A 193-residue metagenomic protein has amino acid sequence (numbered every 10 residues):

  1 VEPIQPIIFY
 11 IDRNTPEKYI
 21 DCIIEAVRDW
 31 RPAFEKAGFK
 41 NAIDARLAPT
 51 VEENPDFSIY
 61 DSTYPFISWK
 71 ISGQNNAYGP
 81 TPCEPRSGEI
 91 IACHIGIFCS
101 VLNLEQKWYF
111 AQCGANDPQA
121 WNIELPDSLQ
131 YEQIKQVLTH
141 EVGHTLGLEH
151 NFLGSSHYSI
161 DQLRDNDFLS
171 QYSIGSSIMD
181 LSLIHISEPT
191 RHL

Functional and structural regions predicted by a protein language model:
V1-F57: Fold-level signature of zinc-dependent metallopeptidase catalytic domains
V1-I7, I71-N76, P80-E124: Active-site-adjacent "gating/activation" loops or surface patches in catalytic cores
T15, W121-V137: Short pre-active-site segment immediately N-terminal to the catalytic Zn-binding motif
E17-Y19, L104, S187: Short, solvent-exposed loop/turn elements at domain surfaces
I20-I23, A33, G79-T81, H94-I95 (+2 more regions): Short, solvent-exposed loop/turn and secondary-structure capping segments
R31, G38-I97: Carboxylate/His-rich catalytic cores and anion/metal-binding grooves
L47-K70, E132-L183: The catalytic-center signature of Zn2+-dependent metalloproteases
I184-L193: Single conserved hydrophobic/aromatic residue that forms the stacking wall/gate of nucleotide- or nucleobase-binding
